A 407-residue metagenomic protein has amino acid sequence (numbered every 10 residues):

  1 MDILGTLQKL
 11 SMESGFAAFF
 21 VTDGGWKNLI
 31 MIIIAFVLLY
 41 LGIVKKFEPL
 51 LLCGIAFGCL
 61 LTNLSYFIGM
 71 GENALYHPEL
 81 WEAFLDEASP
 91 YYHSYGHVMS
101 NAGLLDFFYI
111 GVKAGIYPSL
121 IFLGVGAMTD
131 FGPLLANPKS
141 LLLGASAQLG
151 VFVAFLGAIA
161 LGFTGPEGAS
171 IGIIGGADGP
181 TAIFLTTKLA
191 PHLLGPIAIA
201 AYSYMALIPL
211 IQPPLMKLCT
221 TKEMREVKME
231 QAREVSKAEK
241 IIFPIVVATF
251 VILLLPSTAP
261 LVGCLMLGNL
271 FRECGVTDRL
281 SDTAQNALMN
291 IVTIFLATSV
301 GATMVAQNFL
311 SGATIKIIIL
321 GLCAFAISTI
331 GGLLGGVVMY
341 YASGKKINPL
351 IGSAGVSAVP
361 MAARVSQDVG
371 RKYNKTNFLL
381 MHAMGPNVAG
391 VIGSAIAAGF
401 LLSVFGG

Functional and structural regions predicted by a protein language model:
M1-P78, S100: N-terminal alpha-helical transmembrane segments of multi-pass membrane transport and channel/translocase proteins
L38, Y109-L135, N269-F271, M289-S311: Hydrophobic transmembrane alpha-helices of secondary-active transporters and Na+-translocating membrane complexes
V44-L52, M70-G71, F107-F108, M128-L143 (+4 more regions): Interfacial helix-loop-helix linkers and transmembrane-helix boundary segments in multi-pass membrane proteins
I110-G115, F122-M128, L143-V153, G157 (+3 more regions): Alpha-helical membrane segments and immediately flanking helix-loop junctions that form or couple to the substrate/ion
L134-F155, A306-G332, A383-N387: Entry/N-cap segments of selected transmembrane alpha helices and their immediately preceding amphipathic helices
H192-L210, L320-S328, I351-A354: Alpha-helical transmembrane segments
S203-V276: Membrane-embedded hairpin module used as a gating/binding unit in multi-pass transport and secretion proteins
A248-G332: Transmembrane helical segments that form the transport core of multi-pass membrane transport proteins
